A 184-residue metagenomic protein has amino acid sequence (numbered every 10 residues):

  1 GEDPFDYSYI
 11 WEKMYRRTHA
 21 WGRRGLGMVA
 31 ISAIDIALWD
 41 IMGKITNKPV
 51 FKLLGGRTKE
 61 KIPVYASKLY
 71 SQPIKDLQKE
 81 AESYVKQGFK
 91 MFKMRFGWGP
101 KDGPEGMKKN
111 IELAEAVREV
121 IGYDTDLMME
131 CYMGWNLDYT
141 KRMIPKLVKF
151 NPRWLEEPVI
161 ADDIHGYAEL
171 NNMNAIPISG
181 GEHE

Functional and structural regions predicted by a protein language model:
G1-I45: Metal- or metallocofactor-binding catalytic centers and their adjacent structured scaffolds across diverse enzyme
L26, D35-S71: Glycine-rich, aromatic-flanked loop segments that form ligand/cofactor-binding clefts across common enzyme folds
V29-I31, G181-E184: Active-site nucleophile and cofactor-binding loops and adjacent substrate-binding regions of central metabolic enzymes
I31, I36, P152-R153, I178: Residue-level recognition of hydrophobic positions within alpha-helical transmembrane segments
K61-M173: Metal-dependent enolase-superfamily TIM-barrel catalytic cores that perform enediolate-based chemistry
M173-I178, E182-H183: Ligand/cofactor pocket segment of small-molecule handling proteins
